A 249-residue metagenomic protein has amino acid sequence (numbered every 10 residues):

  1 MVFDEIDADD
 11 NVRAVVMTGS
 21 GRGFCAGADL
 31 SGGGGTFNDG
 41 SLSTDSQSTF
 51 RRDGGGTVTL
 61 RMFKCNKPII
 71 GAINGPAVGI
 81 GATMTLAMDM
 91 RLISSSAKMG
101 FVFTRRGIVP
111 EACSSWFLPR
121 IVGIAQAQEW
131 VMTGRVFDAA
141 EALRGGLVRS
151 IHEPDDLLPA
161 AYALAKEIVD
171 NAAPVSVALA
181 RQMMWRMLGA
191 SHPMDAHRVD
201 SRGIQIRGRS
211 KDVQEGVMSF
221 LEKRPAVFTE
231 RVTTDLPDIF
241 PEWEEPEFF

Functional and structural regions predicted by a protein language model:
M1-E5, L92-A97, A139, V148-V199 (+2 more regions): C-terminal long alpha-helix characteristic of the crotonase
D9-V12, V148: Short acidic amphipathic segments
N11, G19-K64, A77, G107 (+1 more regions): Glycine- (often His-adjacent) and acidic-residue-rich active-site loop that binds/positions the CoA thioester
V15-M17, I70: Conserved hydrophobic packing residues within short motifs/helices of P-loop NTPase cores of ABC-family ATPases
L60-V175, S210, Q214-V217, R224: Crotonase-fold acyl-CoA enzyme core
